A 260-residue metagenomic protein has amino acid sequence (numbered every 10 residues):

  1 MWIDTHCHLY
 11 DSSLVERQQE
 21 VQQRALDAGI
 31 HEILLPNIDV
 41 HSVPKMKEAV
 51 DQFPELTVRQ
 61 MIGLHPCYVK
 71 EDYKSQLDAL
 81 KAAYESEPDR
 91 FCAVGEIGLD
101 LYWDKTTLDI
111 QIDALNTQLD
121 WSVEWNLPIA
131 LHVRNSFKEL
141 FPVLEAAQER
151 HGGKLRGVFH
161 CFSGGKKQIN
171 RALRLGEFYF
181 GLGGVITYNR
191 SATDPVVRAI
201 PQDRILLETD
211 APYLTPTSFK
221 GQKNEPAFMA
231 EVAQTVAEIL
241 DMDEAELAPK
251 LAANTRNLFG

Functional and structural regions predicted by a protein language model:
M1-G260: Mid-domain alpha/beta scaffold segments of enzyme catalytic cores
